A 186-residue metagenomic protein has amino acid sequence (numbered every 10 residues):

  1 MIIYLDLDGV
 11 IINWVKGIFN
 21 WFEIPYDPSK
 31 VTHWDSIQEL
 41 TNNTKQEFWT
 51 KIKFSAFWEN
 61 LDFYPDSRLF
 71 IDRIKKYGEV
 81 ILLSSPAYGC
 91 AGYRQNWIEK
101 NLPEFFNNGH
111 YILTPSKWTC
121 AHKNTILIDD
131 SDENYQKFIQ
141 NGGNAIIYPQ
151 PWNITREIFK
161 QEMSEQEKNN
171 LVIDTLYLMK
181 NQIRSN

Functional and structural regions predicted by a protein language model:
M1-W49: Active-site neighborhood of HAD-like aspartate-dependent phosphohydrolases
F19-E23, E99, G142-I146: Glycine-rich, phosphate-binding/catalytic loops in enzymes
W49-A56: Short glycine/proline- and acidic residue-enriched helix-loop micro-motifs that form flexible lids or anion-recognition
W58-D62, S67-I98: Substrate-recognition element of Asp-dependent hydrolases with the DxDx(T/V) motif
L83-I128, D132-K137: Substrate-recognition "cap/lid" segment bordering the active-site pocket of phosphatases
E99-L113, I158-N186: Structural recognition of alpha->loop->beta junctions
I126-M163, E167-D174: Acidic, Mg2+-coordinating phosphoryl-transfer loop and its flanking beta/alpha structural elements, shared across
